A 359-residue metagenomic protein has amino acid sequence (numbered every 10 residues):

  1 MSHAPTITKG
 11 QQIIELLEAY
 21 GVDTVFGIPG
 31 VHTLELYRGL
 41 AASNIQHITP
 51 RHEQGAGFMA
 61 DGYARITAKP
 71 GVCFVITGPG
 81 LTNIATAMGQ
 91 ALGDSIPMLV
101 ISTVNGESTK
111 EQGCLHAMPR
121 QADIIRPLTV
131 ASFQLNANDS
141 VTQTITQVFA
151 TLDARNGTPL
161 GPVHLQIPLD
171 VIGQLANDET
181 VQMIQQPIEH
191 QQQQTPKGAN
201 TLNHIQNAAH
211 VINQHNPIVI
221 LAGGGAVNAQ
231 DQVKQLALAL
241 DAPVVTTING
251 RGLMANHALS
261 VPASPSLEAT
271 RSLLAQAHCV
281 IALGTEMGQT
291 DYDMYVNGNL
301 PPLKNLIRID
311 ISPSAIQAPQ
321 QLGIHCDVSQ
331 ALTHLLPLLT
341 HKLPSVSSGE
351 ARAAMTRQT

Functional and structural regions predicted by a protein language model:
M1-P5, D139, E179, P187-Q192 (+2 more regions): Phosphate/pyrophosphate-binding active-site segments
A4-G89, G93-I96: N-terminal cofactor/phosphate-binding cores enriched in small/glycine residues, especially glycine-rich loops such as
D23-T24, R65-I76, L81-V100, R126-Q182 (+3 more regions): Structural signature of the thiamine diphosphate
F26-I28, V100-S102, Q166, A242-I248 (+1 more regions): Short internal beta-strands
V31-H32, E53-G55, I76-L81, Q90 (+5 more regions): Acidic, glycine-rich active-site loops and adjacent beta-strand->loop/helix elements that engage anionic groups
G39, G62, V104-P127, N256-S260 (+1 more regions): Active-site-proximal loop->helix
P50, S132-S140, S260-P265, L322-L332: Short acidic-hydrophobic, aromatic-tinged amphipathic segments that line or gate anion-handling sites
R65, G224-I307: Glycine-rich, anion-gripping cofactor-binding loops and their flanking helix/strand elements in enzyme active sites
